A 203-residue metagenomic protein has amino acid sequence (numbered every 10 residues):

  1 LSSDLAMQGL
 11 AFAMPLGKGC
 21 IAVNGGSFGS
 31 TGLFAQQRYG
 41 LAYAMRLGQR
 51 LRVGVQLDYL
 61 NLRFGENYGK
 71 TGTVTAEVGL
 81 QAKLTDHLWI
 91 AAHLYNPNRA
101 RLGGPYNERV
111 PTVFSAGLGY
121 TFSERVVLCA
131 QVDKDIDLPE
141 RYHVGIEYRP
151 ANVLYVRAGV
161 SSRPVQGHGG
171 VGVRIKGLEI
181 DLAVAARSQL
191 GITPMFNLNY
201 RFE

Functional and structural regions predicted by a protein language model:
L1-E203: Subset of outer-membrane beta-barrel
